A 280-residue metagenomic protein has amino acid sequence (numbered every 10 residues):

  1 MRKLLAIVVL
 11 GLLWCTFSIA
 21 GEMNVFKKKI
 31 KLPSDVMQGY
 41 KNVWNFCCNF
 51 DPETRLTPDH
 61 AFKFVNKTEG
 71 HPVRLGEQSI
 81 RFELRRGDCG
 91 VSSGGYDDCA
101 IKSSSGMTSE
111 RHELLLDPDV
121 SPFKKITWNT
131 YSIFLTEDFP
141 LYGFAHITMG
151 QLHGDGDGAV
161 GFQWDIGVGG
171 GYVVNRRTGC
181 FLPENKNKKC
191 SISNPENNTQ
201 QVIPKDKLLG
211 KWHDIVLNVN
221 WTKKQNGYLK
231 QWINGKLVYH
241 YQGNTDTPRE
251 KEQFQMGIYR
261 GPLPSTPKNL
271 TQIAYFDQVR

Functional and structural regions predicted by a protein language model:
M1-L4: Positively charged n-region of N-terminal signal peptides that target proteins for export
I7-W14: Bacterial N-terminal signal peptides
T16-A20: Sec/Tat signal peptide C-region and signal peptidase I cleavage site
G21-R280: Low-complexity, Ser/Thr/Pro/Gly-rich disordered linker/stalk regions
